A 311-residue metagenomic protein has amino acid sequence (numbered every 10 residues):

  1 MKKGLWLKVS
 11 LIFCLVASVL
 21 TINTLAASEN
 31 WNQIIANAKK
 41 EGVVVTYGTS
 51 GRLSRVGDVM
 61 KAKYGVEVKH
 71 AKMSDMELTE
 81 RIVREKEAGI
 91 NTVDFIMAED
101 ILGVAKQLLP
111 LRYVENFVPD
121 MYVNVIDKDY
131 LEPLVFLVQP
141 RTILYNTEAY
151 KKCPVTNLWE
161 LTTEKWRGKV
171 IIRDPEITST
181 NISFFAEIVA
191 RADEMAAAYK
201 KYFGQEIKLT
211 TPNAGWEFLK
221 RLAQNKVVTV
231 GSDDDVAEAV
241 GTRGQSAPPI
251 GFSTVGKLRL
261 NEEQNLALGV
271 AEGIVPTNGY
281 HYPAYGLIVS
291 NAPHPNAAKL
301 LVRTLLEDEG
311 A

Functional and structural regions predicted by a protein language model:
M1-K40: Short, low-complexity disordered leader/linker segments with a strong preference for bacterial N-terminal type II
A26, P293, T304-A311: Extracellular/periplasmic juxtamembrane helices and adjacent flexible linkers that interface with membrane partners
N30-K39, V45-E67, E262: Short, polar/charged alpha-helical segment
E41-V44, V66, N91-D94, W166-V170 (+4 more regions): Loop/turn elements at helix/coil->beta-strand transitions in domains of secreted/extracellular proteins
Y47-D58, K69-V83, N91-G241: Extracytoplasmic ligand-binding site segments that recognize negatively charged/polar headgroups
L102-Q107, S246-G269: A ligand-binding cleft/hinge motif common to bilobed small-molecule-binding domains
N124-V125, V138-R141, F218-L222, Q264-S290: Periplasmic-binding protein-like
T142-A149, V189-A190, Y282-A297, T304: A bilobed periplasmic-binding-protein/Venus flytrap-type ligand-binding module shared by bacterial periplasmic
